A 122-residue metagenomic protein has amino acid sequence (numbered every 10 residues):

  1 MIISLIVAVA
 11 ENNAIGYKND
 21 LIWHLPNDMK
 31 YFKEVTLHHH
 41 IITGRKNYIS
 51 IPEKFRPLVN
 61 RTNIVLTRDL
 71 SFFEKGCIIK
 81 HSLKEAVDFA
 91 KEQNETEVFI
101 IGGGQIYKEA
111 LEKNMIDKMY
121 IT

Functional and structural regions predicted by a protein language model:
M1-L5: Extreme N-terminal starter segment of soluble prokaryotic enzymes
V7-V9, T43, T67, G102: Short beta-strand/turn micro-motifs composed of small residues that flank or help shape donor/cofactor-binding pockets
V9-A10, P26: Zinc-dependent deaminase
N13: C-terminal boundary of histidine-terminating zinc-finger modules
L21-P26, I101-G102: Short gly/ser/thr-rich secondary-structure transition/capping motifs
I22, Y31, T36-H81: Short, surface-exposed acidic-centric catalytic microdomains
S50, F72-E74, I78-T122: A glycine-rich beta-strand to alpha-helix segment that forms a phosphate/ribose-binding loop at ligand/cofactor sites
